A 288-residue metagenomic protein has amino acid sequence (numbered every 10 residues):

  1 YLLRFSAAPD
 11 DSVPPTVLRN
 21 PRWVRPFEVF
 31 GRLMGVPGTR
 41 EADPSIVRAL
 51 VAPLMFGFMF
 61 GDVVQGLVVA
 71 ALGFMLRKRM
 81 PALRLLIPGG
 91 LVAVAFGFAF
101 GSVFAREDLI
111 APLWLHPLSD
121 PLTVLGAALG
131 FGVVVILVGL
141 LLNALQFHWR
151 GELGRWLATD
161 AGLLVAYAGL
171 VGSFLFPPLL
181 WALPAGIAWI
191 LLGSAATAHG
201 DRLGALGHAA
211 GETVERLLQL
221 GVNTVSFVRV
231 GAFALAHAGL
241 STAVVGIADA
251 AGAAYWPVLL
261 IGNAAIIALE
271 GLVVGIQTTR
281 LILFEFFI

Functional and structural regions predicted by a protein language model:
L2-I288: Conserved, carboxylate-rich catalytic/transport cores that coordinate ions
